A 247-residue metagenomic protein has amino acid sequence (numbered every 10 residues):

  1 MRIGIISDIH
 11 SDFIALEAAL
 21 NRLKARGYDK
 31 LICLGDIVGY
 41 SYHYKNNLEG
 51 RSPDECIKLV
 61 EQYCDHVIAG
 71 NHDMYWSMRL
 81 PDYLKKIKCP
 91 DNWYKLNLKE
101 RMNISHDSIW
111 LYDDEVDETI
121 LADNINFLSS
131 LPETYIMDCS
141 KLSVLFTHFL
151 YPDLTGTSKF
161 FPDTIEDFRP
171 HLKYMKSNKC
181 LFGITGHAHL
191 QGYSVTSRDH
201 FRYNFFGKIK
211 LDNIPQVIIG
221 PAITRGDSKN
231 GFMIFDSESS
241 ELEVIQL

Functional and structural regions predicted by a protein language model:
M1, Y63, I120-S130, L211-V217: A short helix-to-beta-strand connector/capping loop
M1-G4, I136-L145, L211-V217: Beta-strand-turn-beta hairpins that frame and shape the catalytic cleft of phosphate-ester-processing enzymes
I6, S11-L111, S129: Core catalytic region of metal-dependent phosphoesterases/phosphodiesterases, especially metallo-beta-lactamase-like
I6-S7, L31-D36, H66-N71, T147 (+2 more regions): Active-site neighborhood of phospho(di)ester-bond hydrolases with catalytic His/Asp-centered motifs
G27-K30, D114-R198: His/acidic metal-ligating clusters that form di-metal
K45, M78-Y83, S158-K159, V195-R198 (+1 more regions): Short aromatic-enriched loop/helix-cap "lid" or pocket-rim segments at secondary-structure transitions that line
F161-I245: Conserved beta-sheet core of the metallophosphoesterase superfamily
